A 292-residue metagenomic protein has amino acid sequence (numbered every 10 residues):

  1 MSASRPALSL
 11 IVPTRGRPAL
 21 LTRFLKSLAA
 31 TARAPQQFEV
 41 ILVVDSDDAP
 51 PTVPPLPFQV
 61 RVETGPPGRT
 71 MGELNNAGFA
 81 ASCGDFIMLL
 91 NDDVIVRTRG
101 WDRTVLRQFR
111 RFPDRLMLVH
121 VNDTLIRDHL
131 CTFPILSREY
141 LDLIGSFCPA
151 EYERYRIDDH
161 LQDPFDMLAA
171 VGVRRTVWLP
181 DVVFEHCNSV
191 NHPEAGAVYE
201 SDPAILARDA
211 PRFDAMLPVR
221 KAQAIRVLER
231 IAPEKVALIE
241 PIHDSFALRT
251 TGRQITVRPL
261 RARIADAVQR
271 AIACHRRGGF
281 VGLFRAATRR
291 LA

Functional and structural regions predicted by a protein language model:
M1-A29: N-proximal low-complexity "stem/linker" segments adjacent to membrane-targeting elements
P6-S9, E39, H160: Cell-envelope/extracellular polymer assembly enzymes that use nucleotide-activated donors
R23, D159-A292: C-terminal catalytic/acceptor-binding lobe
L25-P66: Acidic donor-binding segment of Leloir-type glycosyltransferases
G65-S82: Glycine-rich, basic loop-to-helix element that forms the pyrophosphate-binding segment of sugar-nucleotide handling
I87: Short aromatic/hydrophobic "clamp" motif used to bind/position activated sugar donors
V94-F133, E139, R174: Conserved donor NDP-sugar-binding/catalytic core segment of glycosyltransferases
R138-Y155, P164-V173: Aromatic-glycine-rich donor-binding/catalytic loop that engages nucleotide-sugar donors across glycosyltransferases
